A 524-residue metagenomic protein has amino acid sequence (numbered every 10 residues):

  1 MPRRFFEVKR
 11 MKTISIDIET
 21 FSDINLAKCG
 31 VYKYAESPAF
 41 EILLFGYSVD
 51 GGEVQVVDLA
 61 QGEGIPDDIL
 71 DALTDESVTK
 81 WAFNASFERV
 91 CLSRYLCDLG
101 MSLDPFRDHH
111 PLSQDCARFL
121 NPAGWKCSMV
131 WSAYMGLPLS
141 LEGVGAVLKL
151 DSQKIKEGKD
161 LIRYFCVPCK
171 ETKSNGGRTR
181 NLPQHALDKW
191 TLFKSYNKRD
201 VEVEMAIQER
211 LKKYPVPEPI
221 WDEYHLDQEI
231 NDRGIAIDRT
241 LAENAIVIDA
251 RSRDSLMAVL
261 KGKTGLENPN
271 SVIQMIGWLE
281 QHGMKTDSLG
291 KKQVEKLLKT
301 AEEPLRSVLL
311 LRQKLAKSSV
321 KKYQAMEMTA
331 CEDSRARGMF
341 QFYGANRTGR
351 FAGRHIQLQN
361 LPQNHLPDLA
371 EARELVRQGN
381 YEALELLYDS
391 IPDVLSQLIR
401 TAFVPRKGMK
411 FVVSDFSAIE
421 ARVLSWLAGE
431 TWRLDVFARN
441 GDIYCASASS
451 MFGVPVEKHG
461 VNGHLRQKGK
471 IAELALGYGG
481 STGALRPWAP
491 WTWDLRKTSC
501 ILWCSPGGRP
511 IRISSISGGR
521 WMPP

Functional and structural regions predicted by a protein language model:
P2-R10: Short, Lys/Arg-enriched N-terminal segments with co-localized hydrophobic residues within the first ~10-30 amino acids
R10-L26, S37, L44, G136 (+7 more regions): Conserved "right-hand" nucleotidyltransferase catalytic core of DNA-directed polymerases
G30-Y32, E41, L369-A370, E420-V454: Metal-dependent catalytic core segments for phosphate chemistry
S37-Y47, G51-K212, P367, G441 (+2 more regions): Active-site-proximal helix-loop-helix substrate-binding element of RNase H-like nuclease domains
S86-S102, M135, I276-Q281, S417-T431: Short active-site loop/helix that positions an aromatic residue
G124-C127, I220-H225, V461-A472: Alpha-helical scaffolds flanking conserved acidic
Y134, S414, D435-A438: Conserved, non-catalytic sequence blocks in retroelement Pol enzymes and Pol-derived host proteins
A250, K261, V461-G479: Amphipathic, charged-and-aliphatic alpha-helical interface segments that function as noncatalytic docking
